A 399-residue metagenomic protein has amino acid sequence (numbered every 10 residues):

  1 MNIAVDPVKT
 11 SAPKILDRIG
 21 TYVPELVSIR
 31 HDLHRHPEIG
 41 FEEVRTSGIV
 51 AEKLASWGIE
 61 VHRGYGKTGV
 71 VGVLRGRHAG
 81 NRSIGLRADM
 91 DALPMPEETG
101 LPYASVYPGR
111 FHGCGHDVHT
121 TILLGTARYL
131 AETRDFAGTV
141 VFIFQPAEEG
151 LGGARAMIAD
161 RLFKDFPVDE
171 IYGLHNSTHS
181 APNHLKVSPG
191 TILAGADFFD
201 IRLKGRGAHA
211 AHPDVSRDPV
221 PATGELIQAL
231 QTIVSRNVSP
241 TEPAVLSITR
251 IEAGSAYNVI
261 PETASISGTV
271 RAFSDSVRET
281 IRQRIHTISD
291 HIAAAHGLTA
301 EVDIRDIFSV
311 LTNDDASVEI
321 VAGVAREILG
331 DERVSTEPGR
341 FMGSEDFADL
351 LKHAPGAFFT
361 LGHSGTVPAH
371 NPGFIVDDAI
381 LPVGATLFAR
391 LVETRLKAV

Functional and structural regions predicted by a protein language model:
M1-T10, P221-V399: Metal-dependent amide/peptide-bond hydrolase catalytic core, centered on the "pita-bread" metallohydrolase fold
N2-H112, T121, G125-F136: Acidic/His- and Gly-rich active-site-bordering loop/insert found across diverse amide/peptide-bond hydrolases
L33, G72, L86, H116 (+8 more regions): Divalent metal-coordination and catalytic microenvironments
H36-G40, A79, A147, D275 (+1 more regions): Short strand->helix junction
H62, V141-I143, E301: A structural signal for isolated positions on well-ordered beta-strands in alpha/beta enzyme cores
V71, L93-M95, T99-F111, D117-V118 (+3 more regions): Histidine/acidic-residue-rich, glycine-tolerant segments that coordinate divalent metal ions
G85-R87, F199-I201, F358-H363: Non-cysteine beta-strand/loop elements that form the S-adenosyl-L-methionine
